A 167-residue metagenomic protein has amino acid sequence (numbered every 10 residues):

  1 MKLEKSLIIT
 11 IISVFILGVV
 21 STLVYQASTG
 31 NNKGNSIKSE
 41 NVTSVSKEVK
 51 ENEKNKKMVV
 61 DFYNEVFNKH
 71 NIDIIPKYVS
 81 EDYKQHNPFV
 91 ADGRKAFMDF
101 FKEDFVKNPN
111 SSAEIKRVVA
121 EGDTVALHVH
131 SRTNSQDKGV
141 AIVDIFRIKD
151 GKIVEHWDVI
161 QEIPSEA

Functional and structural regions predicted by a protein language model:
M1-S13: N-terminal Sec-pathway targeting helices
G18, L23-K77: Short, low-complexity N-terminal intrinsically disordered segments enriched in polar/charged residues
I72-K77, E81-E121: A solvent-exposed, acidic/Ser-Thr-rich amphipathic alpha-helical stretch
I75, A120-T124, F146-V154: Short, solvent-exposed coil/turn segments at beta-strand boundaries
S111-E114, K138-V143: Short, surface-exposed coil-to-beta transition loops
L127-N134: Short beta-strand segments that buttress and anchor functional surface loops
A141-A167: Short beta-strand edge/turn micro-motifs at domain boundaries
